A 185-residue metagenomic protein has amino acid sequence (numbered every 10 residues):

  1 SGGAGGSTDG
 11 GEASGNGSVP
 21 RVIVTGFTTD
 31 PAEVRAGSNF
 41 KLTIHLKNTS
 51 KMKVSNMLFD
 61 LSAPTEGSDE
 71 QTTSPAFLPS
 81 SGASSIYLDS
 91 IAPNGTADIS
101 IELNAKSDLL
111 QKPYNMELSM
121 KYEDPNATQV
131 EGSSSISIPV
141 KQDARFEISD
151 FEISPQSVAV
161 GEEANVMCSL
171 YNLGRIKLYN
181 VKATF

Functional and structural regions predicted by a protein language model:
S1, L118-N126: Enriched for extracellular/lumenal, surface-exposed ectodomains of secreted and cell-surface proteins
G2-V24, E70-P79, I136-I148: Proline/serine/threonine-rich low-complexity linkers at boundaries of modular beta-sandwich domains
T28-V34, L88, E152-V158: Short beta-strand segments of immunoglobulin-like
A36-M52, V160-Y179: Short beta-strand elements of extracellular/lumenal beta-sandwich folds
T49, N104-Q111: Short, surface-exposed loop/turn segments at beta-strand-coil junctions that are enriched for proline with nearby
K51-S74, Y171-F185: Short acidic, flexible loop segments centered on an aromatic residue
T72-S107: Intrinsically disordered, low-complexity Pro/Gly/Ser/Thr-rich segments with frequent PxxP/GP/PP motifs and embedded
P125-S133: Beta-sandwich strand segments
